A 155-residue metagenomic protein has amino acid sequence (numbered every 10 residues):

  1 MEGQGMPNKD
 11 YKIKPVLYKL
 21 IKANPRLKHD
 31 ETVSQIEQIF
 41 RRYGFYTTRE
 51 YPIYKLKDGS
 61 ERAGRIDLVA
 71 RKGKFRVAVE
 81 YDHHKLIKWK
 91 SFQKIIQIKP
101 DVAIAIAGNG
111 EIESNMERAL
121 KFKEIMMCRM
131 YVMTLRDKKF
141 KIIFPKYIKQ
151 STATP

Functional and structural regions predicted by a protein language model:
E2-N8, K90, K121-P155: Non-catalytic C-terminal interaction segments of nucleic acid-processing enzymes
G3-R62, R71: Acidic-basic catalytic patches of nuclease active cores, encompassing PD-(D/E)XK and other metal-cofactor nuclease
L17, R42-F45, L68, M130 (+2 more regions): Intrinsically disordered, low-complexity N-terminal regions enriched in serine/proline/glycine with scattered basic
T32, G64, I87-S91: Amphipathic coiled-coil/heptad-repeat helices and related helical stalk/stem segments that mediate oligomerization
Y54, K85, D137-K139: Residue-level detector of flexible, active-site-proximal loop/helix-junction positions within diverse enzyme catalytic
E61-A78, Q97: Active-site beta-strand-loop-beta-strand hairpin of nuclease catalytic cores that positions key catalytic residues
R62, V102-I104, T152: Residue-level detector of intrinsically disordered, flexible termini and proteolytic processing junctions
R76-M133: Catalytic cores of nucleic-acid endonucleases
